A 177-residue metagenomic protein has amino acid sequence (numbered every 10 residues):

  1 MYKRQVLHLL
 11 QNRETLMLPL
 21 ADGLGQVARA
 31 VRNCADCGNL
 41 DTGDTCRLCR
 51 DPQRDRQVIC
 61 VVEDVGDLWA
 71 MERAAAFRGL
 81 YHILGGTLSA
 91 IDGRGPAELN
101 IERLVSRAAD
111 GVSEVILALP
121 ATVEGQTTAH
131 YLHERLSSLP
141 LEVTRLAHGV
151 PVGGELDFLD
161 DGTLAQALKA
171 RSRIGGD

Functional and structural regions predicted by a protein language model:
M1-Y2: Short, small-residue-biased leader/transition segments that mark boundaries at the very start of proteins
H8-R13, M17: N-terminal cysteine/histidine-rich coordination modules
V27-A30, T42: Short metal-coordination and nucleic-acid-contact micro-motifs, chiefly zinc-binding Cys/His arrays
C34-C37, C46-C49: Short cysteine-rich clusters marking metal-coordination/redox-active sites
D41-G43, R54: Short functional micro-motifs and their immediate structural scaffolds
R50-T122: Extended interfacial segments that mediate partner engagement and assembly in macromolecular machines
A74, R78, V105-D177: Long C-terminal interaction/binding lobes of large macromolecular proteins
